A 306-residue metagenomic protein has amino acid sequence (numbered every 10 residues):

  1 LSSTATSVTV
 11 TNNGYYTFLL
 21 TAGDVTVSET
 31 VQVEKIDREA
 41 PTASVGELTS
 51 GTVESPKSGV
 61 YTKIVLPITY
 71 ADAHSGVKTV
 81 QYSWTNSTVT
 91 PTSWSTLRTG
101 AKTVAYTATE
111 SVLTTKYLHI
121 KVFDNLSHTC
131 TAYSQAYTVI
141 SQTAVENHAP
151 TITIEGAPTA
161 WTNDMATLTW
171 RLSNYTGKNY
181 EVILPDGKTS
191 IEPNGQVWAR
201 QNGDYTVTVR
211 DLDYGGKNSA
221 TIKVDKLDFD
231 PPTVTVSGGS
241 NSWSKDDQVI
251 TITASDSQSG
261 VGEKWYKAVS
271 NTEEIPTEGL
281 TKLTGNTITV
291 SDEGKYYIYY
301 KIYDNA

Functional and structural regions predicted by a protein language model:
L1-A306: Low-complexity, disordered linker/stalk regions enriched in Pro/Thr/Ser/Gly
